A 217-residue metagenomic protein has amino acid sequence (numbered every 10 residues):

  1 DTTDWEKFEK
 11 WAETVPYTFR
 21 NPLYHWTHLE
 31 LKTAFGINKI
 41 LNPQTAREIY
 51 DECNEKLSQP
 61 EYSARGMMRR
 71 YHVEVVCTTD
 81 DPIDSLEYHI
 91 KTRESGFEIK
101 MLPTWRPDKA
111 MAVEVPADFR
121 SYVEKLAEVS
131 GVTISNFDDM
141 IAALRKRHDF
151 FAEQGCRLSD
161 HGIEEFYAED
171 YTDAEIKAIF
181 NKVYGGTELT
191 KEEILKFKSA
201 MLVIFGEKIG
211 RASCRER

Functional and structural regions predicted by a protein language model:
D1-E207: Metal-cofactor-binding active-site regions of metalloenzymes
I209-E216: Residue-level detector of conserved catalytic or cofactor/ligand-binding positions in enzyme active sites
